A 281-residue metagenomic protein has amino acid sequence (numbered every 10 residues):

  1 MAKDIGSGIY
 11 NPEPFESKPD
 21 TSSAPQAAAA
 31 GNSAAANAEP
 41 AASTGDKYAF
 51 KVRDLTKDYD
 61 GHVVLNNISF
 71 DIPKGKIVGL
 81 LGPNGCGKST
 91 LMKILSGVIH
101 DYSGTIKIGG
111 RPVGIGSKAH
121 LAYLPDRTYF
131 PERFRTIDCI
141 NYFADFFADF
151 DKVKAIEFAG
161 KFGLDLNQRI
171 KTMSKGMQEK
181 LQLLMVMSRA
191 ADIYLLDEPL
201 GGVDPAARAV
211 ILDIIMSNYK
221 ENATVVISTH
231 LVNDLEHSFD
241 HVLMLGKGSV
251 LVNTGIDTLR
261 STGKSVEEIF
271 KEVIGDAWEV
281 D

Functional and structural regions predicted by a protein language model:
G82-G87: Walker A (P-loop) phosphate-binding loop of ABC-type ATPase nucleotide-binding domains
S96: Helix-to-loop junction immediately C-terminal to a conserved catalytic motif
S103-S117: Conserved ABC transporter NBD signature motif
D126-Q182, R189: ABC-family P-loop ATPase nucleotide-binding domains
Y194-E198, V203: Catalytic Walker B motif of ABC-type/P-loop ATPase nucleotide-binding domains
R208-E221: Helical segment within the ABC ATPase nucleotide-binding domain
